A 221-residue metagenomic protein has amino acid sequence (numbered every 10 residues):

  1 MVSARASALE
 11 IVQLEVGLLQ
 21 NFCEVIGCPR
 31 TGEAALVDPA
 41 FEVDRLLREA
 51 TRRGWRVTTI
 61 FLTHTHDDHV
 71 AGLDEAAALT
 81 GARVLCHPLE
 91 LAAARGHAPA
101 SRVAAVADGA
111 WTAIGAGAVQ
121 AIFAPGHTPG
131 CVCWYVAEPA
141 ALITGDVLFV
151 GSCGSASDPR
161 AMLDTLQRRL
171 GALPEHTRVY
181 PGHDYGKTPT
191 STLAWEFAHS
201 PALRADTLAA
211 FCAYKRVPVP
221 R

Functional and structural regions predicted by a protein language model:
V2-W55, C133-G145, G151: Conserved beta-strand hairpin/beta-sheet module of binuclear metal-dependent hydrolase folds, prominently
L14, V106, A124: Hydrophobic residues at beta-strand termini and immediately following loops that shape nucleotide-binding pockets
V16-G17, P29, W111, P125-G126 (+1 more regions): Short polar/acidic secondary-structure junctions
Q20, T31-A34, F41-Q120, A198-A202: Active-site HxH/HxHxD metal-binding segment of metal-dependent hydrolases
I26, T63, A124: Conserved S/T- and glycine-rich ATP-binding loop of Class I adenylate-forming
V37, V84-C86, T144, P181: Hydrophobic residues in well-ordered beta-strands that form the structural core
P39, V70, M162-L166: Aromatic/hydrophobic pocket-lining residues that form the small-molecule binding cavity in soluble enzyme cores
A100, A118-F123, T128-R221: Metallo-beta-lactamase
